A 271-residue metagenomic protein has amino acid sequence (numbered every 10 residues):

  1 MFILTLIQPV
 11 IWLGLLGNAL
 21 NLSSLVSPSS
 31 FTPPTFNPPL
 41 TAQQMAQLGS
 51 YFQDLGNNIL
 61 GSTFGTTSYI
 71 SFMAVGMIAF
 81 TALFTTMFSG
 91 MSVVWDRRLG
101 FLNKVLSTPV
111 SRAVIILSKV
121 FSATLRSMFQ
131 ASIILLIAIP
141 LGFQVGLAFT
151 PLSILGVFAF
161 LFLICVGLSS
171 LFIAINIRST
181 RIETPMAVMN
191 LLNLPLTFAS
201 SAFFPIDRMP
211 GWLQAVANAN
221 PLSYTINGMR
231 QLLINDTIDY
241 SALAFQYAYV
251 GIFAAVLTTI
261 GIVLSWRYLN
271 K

Functional and structural regions predicted by a protein language model:
M1-Q8, N270-K271: Membrane-interface helix starts
L6, W12-Q53, S62, I206-Q214: Hydrophobic alpha-helical transmembrane segments of membrane transport/permease proteins and related membrane-embedded
W12-L15, A46-G49, G65-L141, F172 (+2 more regions): Hydrophobic alpha-helical transmembrane segments of multi-pass membrane transport proteins
L16-S24, I173-A219, S223: Transmembrane helix segments
S24-S29, D54-S71, P140-G156, T237: Membrane-interface helix-capping segments at transmembrane helix termini in multi-pass transporters
Q53, N57-T67, T197-V256: Membrane-interfacial helix-loop-helix junctions in multi-pass membrane proteins
R112-M189, D239-I262: Alpha-helical transmembrane segments and their short interhelical loops
I262-K271: Membrane-interface capping segments at transmembrane-helix boundaries
